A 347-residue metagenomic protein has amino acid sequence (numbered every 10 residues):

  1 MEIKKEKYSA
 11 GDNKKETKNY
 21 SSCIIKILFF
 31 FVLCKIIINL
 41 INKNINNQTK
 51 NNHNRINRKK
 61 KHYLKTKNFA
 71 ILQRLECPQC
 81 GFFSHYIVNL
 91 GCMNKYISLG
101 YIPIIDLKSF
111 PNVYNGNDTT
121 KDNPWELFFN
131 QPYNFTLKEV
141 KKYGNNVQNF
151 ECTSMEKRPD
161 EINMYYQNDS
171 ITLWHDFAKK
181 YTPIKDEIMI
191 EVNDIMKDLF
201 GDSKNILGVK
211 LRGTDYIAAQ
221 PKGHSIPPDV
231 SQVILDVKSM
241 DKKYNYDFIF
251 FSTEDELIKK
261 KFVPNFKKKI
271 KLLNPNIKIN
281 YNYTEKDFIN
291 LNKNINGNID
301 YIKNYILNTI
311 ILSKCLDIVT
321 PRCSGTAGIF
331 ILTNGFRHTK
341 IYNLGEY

Functional and structural regions predicted by a protein language model:
M1-C23: Short, low-complexity, Lys/Arg-enriched N-terminal segments of secretory-pathway carbohydrate enzymes
K15-N46: N-terminal signal-anchor transmembrane helix specifying type II single-pass membrane topology of secretory-pathway
K43-I56: Ser/Thr/Pro/Gly-rich low-complexity linker/stalk segments immediately outside membranes or between
R55-Y244, F248, T253: Secretory-pathway glycan-assembly enzymes, especially type II membrane glycosyltransferases that use nucleotide-sugar
L90, N94, K303-E346: A donor-sugar binding/catalytic signature common to diverse glycosyltransferases and related nucleotide-sugar
N117-P132, I258-K269, I331-T333: Short, aromatic/basic amphipathic alpha-helical patches
K268-I279, R337-G345: Short hydrophobic/aromatic-enriched beta-strand-loop microsegments
L273-C315: Donor nucleotide-activated moiety binding/catalytic core segment of transferases that use nucleotide-activated donors
